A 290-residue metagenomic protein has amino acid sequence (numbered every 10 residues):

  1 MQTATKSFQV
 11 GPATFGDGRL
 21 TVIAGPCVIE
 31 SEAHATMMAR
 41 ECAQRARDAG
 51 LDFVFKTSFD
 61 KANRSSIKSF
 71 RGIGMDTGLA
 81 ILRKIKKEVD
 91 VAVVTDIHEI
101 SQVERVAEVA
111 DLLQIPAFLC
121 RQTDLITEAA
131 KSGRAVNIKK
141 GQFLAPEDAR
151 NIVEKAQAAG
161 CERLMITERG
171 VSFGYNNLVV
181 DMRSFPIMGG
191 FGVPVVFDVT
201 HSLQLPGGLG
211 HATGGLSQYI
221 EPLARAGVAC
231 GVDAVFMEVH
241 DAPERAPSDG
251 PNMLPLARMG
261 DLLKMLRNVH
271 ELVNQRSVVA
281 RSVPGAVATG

Functional and structural regions predicted by a protein language model:
M1-V22, V273-V279: N-terminal amphipathic alpha-helix/helix-capping segment at the start of soluble metabolic enzymes
R19-I23, D52-K56, A92-V94, D111-L112 (+4 more regions): Structural preference for beta-strand elements that scaffold enzyme active sites
P26-A35, F53-M75, V239-M253: Glycine-rich, proline-tolerant flexible connector loops at the mouths of alpha/beta enzymes
V28-C42, I73-A80, G214-P222: Glycine-rich anion/phosphate-binding loops
C42-Q44, D48, F70-V94, A129-A135 (+2 more regions): Alpha-helix-loop-beta-strand connector modules within alpha/beta enzyme cores
K68-D76, L112-L119, Y175-V179, S202-V228 (+1 more regions): Active-site-adjacent loop and "lid" segments of alpha/beta metabolic enzymes
I73-G74, E88-Q102, D111-D124, A135-P146 (+1 more regions): Catalytic beta/alpha-barrel core
S132-V239: Catalytic alpha/beta core domains of metabolic enzymes, predominantly
